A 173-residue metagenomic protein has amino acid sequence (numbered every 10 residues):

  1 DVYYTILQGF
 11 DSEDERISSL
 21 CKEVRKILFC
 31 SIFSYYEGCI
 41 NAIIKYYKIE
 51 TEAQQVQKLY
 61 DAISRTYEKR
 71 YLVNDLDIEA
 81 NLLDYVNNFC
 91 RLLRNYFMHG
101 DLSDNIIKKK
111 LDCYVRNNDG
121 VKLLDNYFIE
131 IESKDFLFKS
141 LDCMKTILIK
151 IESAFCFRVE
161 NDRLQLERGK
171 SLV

Functional and structural regions predicted by a protein language model:
D1-G9, Y85, S103-V173: Polyanionic, low-complexity intrinsically disordered segments
D1-V24: Charged alpha-helical initiation segments
I17-L28, I78, L82, E132 (+1 more regions): Non-transmembrane, amphipathic alpha-helical segments
C21-Y47, N87, R91, M98: Short, hydrophobic, well-ordered secondary-structure elements
I40-K48, N95-I106, I149, S153-C156: Charged/polar positions within long, soluble alpha-helices
N41-R65, N105-L111: Short acidic alpha-helical/loop segments enriched in Asp/Glu that coordinate divalent cations
Y46, E50-A53, R65-K69, V73 (+3 more regions): Surface-exposed polar/charged interaction patches
T66-K110: Short, mixed-charge amphipathic alpha-helical segments
